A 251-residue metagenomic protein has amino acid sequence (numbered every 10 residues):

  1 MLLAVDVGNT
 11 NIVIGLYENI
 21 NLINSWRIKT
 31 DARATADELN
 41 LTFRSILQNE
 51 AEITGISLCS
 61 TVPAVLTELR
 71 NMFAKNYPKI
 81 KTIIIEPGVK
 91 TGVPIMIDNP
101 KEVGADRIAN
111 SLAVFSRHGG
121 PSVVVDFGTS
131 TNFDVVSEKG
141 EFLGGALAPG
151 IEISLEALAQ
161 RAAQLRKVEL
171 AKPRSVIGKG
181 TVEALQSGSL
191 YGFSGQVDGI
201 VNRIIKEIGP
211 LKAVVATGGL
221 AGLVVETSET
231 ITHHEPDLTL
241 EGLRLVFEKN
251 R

Functional and structural regions predicted by a protein language model:
M1-L2, A34, S154-R251: ATP-binding/phosphotransfer module of carbohydrate and carboxylate kinases, centering on a glycine-rich
L2-D6, S122-D126, V215: Short glycine-aspartate micro-motif
L2-L47, E141-R166, K172: Short glycine-rich, Thr/Ser-proximal phosphate-binding strand/loop in the N-terminal lobe of ATP-dependent enzymes
Y17, D134-S137, V225: Short beta-strand-to-turn element immediately C-terminal to the catalytic PLP-Schiff-base lysine in fold type I
T42-G55, N76-Y77, I200-K212: Phosphate/pyrophosphate-binding loops at sites that engage ATP/ADP/AMP, CoA/4′-phosphopantetheine, polyphosphate
E52-T61, K81-I83, I208-G219: Short glycine-rich phosphate-binding loop at a beta-alpha junction
A64-M72: N-terminal/domain-start alpha-helical segments
N71, K79-I83, V89-R161, Y191-I200 (+2 more regions): Phosphate-binding/catalytic loop of phosphoryl-transfer enzymes
